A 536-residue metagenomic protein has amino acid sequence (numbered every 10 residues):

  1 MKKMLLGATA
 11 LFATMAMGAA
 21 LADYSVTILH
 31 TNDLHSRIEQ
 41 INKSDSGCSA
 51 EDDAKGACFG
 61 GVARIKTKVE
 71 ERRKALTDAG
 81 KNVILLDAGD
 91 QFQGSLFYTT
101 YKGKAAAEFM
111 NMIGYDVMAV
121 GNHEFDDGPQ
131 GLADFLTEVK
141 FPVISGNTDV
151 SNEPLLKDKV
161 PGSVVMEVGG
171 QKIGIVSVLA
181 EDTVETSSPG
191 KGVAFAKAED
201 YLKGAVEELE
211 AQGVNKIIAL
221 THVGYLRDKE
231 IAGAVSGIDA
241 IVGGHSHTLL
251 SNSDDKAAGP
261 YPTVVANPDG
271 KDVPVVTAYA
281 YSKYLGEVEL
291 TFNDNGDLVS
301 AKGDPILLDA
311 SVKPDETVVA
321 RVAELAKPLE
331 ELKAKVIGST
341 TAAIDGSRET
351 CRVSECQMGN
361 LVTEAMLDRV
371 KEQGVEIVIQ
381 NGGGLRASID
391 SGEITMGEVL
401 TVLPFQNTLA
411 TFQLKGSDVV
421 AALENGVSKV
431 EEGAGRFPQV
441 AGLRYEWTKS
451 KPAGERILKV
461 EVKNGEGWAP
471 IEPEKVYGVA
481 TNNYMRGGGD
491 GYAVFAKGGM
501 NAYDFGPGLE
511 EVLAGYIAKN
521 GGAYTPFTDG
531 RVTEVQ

Functional and structural regions predicted by a protein language model:
M1-L21: Gram-negative bacterial Sec-dependent N-terminal signal peptides
M4-L6, D23-L29, D53-G60, K74-T77 (+2 more regions): Non-catalytic terminal accessory segments
F12, V223-K229, G392-I394: Short, motif-level signal for alpha-helix interfacial/capping segments enriched in acidic residues and aromatics/proline
L21-S311, V353-D368, G374, V378 (+3 more regions): Acidic, metal/ion-coordinating pockets
